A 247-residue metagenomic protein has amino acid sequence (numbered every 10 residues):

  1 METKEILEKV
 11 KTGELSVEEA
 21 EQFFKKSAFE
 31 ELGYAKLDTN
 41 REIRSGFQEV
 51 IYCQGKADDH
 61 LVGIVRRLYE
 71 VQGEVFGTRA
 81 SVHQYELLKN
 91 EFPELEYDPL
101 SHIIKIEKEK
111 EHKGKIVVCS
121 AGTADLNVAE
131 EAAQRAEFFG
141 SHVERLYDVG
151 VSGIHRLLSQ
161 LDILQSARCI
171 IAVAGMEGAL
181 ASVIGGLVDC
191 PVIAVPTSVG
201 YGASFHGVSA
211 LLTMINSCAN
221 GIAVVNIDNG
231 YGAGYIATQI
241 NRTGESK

Functional and structural regions predicted by a protein language model:
M1-S81, Y85-E86, N90-E91: Long amphipathic alpha-helical segments
L61, D125-E130, I154-H155, A174-V183 (+2 more regions): Short glycine/serine/threonine-rich phosphate/pyrophosphate-binding segments that cradle anionic phosphate groups
E91-F92, L187-V188, C218-N220: Short, structured coil segments at secondary-structure junctions
I103-K105, H142-I163, V208-S209, V225: Glycine-rich oxoanion-binding loops at beta->alpha junctions
K113-H155: Glycine-rich phosphate/diphosphate-binding loop of Rossmann-like nucleotide-binding domains
S120, A124, D162-Q165, C169 (+2 more regions): C-terminal binding/interaction regions
S159-T197: Glycine-rich phosphate-binding loop
